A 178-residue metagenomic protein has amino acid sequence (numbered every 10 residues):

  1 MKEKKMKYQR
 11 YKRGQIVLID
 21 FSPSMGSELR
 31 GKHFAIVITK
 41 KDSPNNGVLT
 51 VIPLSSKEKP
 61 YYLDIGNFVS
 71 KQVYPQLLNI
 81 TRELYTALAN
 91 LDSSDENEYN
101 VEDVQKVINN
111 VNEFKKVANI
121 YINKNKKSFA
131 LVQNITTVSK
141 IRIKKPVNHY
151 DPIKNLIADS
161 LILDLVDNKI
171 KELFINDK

Functional and structural regions predicted by a protein language model:
M1, Q9, Y62-K178: C-terminal terminal-subdomain/extension
K4, F21-P23, V37-I38: Eukaryotic intrinsically disordered and solvent-exposed regulatory patches
R13-I16: Loop/turn positions that initiate beta-strands
S22-E28, D42: Short, charged beta-turn/beta-strand-edge "cap" motif at the junction between a beta-strand and an adjacent loop
S27-R30, P60-Y61: Active-site-adjacent loop/helix micro-motif of nuclease/hydrolase catalytic cores
R30-K41: Short beta-strand-centered aromatic/proline hotspots
F34-I36, T50, L131: Residues located in well-ordered beta-strands
T39-K59: Basic/aromatic-rich interaction segments and small domains that mediate binding to polyanionic partners
